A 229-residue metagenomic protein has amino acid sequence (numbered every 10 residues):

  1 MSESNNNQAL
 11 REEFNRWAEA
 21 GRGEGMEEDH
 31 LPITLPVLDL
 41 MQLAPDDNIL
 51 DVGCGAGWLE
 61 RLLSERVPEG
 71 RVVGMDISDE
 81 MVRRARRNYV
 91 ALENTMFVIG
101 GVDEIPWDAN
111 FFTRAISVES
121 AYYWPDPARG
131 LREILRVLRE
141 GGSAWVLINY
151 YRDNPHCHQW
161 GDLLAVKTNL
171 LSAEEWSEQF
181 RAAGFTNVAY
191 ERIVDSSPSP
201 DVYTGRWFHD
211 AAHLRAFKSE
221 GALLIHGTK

Functional and structural regions predicted by a protein language model:
M1-A44, W58-L62, M81-R84, N88 (+4 more regions): Conserved class I S-adenosyl-L-methionine
N48-E104: Class I SAM-dependent methyltransferase SAM/SAH-binding core
D103-A115: A short acidic, Gly/Pro-enriched loop at the edge of an enzyme's catalytic core that lines a small-molecule cofactor
R114-D126: A short SAM/SAH-binding and catalytic strip from SAM-dependent methyltransferases
A128-E140: A short glycine-rich, Lys/Arg-flanked "PGG" loop and its adjoining helix->strand segment in the class I
G142-I148: Conserved beta-strand signature within the Rossmann-like core of class I S-adenosyl-L-methionine
N149-K167: Short, glycine-/aromatic-enriched active-site segment of Class I SAM-dependent methyltransferases
T168-G184: Short alpha-helix
